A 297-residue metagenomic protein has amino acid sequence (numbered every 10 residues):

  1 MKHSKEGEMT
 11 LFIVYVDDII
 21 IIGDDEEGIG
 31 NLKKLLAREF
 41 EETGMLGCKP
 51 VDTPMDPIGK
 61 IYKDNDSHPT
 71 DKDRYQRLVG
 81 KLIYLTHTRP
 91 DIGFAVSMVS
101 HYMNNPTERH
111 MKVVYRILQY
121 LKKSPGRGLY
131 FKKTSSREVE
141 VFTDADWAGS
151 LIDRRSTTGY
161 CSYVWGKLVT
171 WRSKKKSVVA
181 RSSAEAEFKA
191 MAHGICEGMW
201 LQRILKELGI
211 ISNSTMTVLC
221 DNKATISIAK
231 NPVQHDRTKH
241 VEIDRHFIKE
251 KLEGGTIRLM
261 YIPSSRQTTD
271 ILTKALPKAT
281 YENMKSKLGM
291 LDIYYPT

Functional and structural regions predicted by a protein language model:
M1-T297: Long, low-complexity, charge-biased intrinsically disordered regions
